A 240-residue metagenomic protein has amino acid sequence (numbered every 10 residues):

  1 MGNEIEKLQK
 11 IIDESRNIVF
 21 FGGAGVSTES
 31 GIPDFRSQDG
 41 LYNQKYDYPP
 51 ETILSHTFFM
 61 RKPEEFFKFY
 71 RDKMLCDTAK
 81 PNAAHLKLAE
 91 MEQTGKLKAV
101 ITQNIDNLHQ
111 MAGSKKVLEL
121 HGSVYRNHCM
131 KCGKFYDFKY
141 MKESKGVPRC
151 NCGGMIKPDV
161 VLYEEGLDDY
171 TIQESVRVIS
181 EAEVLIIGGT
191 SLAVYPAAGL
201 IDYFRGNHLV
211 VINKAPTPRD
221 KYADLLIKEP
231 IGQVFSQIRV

Functional and structural regions predicted by a protein language model:
M1-V240: Conserved catalytic core of sirtuin-type NAD+-dependent deacylases
